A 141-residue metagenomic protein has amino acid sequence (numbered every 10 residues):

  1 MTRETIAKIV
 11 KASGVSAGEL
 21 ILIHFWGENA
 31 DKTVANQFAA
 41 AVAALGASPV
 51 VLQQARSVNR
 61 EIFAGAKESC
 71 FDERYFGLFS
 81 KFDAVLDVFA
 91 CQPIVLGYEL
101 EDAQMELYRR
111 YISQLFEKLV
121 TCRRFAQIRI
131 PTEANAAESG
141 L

Functional and structural regions predicted by a protein language model:
M1-L141: Active-site bordering "gate/hinge" segments that shape substrate access to catalytic or cofactor-binding pockets
